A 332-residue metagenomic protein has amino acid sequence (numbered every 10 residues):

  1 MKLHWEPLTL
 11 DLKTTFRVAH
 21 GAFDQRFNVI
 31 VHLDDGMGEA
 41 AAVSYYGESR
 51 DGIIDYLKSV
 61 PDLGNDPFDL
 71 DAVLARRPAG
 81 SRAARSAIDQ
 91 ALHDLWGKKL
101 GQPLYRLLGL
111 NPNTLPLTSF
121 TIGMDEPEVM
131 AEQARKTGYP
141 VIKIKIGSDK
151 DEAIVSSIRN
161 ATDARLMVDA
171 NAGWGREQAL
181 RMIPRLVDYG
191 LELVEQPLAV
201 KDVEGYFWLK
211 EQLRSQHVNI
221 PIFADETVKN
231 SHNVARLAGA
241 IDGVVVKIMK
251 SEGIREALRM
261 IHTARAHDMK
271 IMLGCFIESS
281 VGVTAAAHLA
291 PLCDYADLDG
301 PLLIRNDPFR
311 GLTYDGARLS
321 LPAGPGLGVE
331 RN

Functional and structural regions predicted by a protein language model:
M1-I30, F276-N332: Flexible C-terminal active-site loop/helix
V31-D34, L57-G64, V73-P78, A131-G138 (+4 more regions): Alpha-helix C-terminal capping segments
H32-L100: Metal- or metallocofactor-binding catalytic centers and their adjacent structured scaffolds across diverse enzyme
D94-P103, P291-Y295: Short helix-capping/linker segments at secondary-structure and domain boundaries
K98, Q102, P112-V141, D151-E152: Active-site beta->alpha loop and helix N-cap motifs at the rims of alpha/beta catalytic domains
L108: ATP-dependent carboxylate activation and anion-phosphoryl transfer catalytic cores that bind Mg-ATP to form
I144, D149-V283, H288-A290, R305-A317: Catalytic core of soluble alpha/beta enzymes
